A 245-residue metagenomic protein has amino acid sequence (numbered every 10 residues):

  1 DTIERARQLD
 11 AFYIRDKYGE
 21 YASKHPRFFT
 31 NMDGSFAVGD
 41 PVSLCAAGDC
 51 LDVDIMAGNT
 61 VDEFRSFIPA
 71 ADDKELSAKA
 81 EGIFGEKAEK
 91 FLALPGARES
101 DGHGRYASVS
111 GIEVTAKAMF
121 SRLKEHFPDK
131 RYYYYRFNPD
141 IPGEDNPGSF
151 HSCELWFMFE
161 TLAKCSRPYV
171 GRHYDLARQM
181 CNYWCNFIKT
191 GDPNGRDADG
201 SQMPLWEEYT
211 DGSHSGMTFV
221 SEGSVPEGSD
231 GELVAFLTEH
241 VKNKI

Functional and structural regions predicted by a protein language model:
D1, G96-E99, F157-K164: Short acidic (Asp/Glu) and glycine-rich catalytic loops that position anionic groups and cofactors
D1-E75, K79, D101-L123: Substrate-access "cap/lid" subdomains that shape and gate the entrance to catalytic or ligand-binding pockets
I3-R7, R15, S77-E81, A88-A93 (+5 more regions): Generic detector of well-ordered alpha-helical segments enriched in charged/polar residues, highlighting helical
L9-Y13, Y18-A22, I83, P95-R98 (+4 more regions): Alpha-helix boundary/capping residues
C50-F91, S221-I245: C-terminal, loop-rich substrate-recognition/catalytic regions characterized by aromatic stacking residues
L51, E86, V114, R178-Y183: A non-catalytic, amphipathic alpha-helix used as a structural packing/dimerization or gating element in enzyme scaffolds
G85-T115, S121-H126, Y133-P139: Alpha/beta-hydrolase fold catalytic core
K117, S121-I245: Mobile gating loops/cap/lid regions near enzyme active sites that modulate substrate access
